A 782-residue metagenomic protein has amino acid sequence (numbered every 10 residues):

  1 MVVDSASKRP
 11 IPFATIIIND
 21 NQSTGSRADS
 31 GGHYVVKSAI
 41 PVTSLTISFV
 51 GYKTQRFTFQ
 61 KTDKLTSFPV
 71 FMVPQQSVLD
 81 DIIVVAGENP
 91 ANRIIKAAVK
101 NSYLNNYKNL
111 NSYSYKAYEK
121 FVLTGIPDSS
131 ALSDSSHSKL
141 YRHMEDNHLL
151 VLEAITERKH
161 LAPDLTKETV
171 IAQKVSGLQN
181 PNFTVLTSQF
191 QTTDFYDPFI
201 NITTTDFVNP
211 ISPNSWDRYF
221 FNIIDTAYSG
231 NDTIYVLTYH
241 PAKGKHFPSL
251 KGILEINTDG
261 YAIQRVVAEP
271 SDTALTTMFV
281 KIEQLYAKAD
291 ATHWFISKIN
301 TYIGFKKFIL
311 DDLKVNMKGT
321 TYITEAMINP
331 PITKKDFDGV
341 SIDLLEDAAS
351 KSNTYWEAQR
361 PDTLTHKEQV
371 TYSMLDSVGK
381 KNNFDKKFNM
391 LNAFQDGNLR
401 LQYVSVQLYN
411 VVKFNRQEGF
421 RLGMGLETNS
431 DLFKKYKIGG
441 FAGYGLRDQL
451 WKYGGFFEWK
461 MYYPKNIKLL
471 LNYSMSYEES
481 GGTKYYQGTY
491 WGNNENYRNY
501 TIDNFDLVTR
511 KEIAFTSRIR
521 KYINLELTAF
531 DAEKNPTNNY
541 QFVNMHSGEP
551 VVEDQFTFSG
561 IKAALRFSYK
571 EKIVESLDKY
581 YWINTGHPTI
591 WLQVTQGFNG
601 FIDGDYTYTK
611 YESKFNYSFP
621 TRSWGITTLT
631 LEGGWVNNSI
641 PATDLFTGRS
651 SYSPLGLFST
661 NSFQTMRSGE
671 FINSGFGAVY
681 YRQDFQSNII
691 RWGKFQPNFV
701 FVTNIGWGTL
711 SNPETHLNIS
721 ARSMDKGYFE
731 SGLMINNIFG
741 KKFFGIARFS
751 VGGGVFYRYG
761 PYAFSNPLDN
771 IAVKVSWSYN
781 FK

Functional and structural regions predicted by a protein language model:
M1-D4, G32, V70: A short, amphipathic beta-strand motif
S5-D20, I40: Short, ordered, surface-exposed loop/turn motifs in non-cytosolic proteins
A14-I18, L45, V84, Y115 (+1 more regions): Hydrophobic beta-strand segments
I18-N21, S44-F57: A short, solvent-exposed loop/turn motif at the edges and junctions of modular extracellular/periplasmic domains
N21-H33: Short, acidic Ser/Thr/Gly-rich low-complexity loop/linker segments typical of extracellular and cell-surface proteins
Q60-A86: Extracellular beta-sheet/turn segments enriched in Thr/Pro/Gly and aliphatic residues
Q76-S77, D81-V236, P241-S249, I309-K413 (+7 more regions): Structured extracytoplasmic
T205-F207, D338-K782: Exposed, low-structure sequence patches enriched in small/polar residues
